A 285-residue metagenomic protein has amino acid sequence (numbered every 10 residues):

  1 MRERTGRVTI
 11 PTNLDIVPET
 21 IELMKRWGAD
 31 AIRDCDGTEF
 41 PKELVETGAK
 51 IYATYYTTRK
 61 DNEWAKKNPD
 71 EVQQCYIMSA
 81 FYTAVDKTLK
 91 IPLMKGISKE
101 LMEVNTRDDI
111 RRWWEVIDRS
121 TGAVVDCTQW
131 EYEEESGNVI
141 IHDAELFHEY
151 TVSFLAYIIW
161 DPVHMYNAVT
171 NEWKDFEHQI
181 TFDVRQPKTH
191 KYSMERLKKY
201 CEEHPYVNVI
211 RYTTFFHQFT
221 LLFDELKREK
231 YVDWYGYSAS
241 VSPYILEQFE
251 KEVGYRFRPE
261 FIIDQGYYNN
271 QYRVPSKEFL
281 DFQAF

Functional and structural regions predicted by a protein language model:
M1-F285: Glycan-processing catalytic domains of CAZymes
